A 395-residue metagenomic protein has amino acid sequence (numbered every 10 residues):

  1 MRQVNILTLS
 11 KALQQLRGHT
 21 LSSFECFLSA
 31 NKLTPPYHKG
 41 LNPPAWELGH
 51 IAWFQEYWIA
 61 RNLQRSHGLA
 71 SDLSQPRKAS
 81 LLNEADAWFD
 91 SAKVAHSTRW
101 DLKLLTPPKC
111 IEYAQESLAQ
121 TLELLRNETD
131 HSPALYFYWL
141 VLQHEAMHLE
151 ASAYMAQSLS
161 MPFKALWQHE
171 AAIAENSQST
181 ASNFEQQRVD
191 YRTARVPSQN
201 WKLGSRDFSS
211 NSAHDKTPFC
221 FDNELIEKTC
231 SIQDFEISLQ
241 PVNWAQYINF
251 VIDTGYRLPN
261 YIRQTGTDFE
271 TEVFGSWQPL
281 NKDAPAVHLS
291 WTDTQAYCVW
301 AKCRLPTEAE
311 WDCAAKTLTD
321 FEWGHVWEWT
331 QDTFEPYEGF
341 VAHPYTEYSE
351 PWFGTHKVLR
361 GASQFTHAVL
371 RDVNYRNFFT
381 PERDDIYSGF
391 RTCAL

Functional and structural regions predicted by a protein language model:
S10, Q15-G18, E25, A30-D90 (+6 more regions): Short, contiguous alpha-helical
Q75-H96, D190-Q199, L258-W277, Y348-S363: Core domains of carbohydrate- and sulfate-ester-processing enzymes
V94-T106, Q278-P279: Acidic/His metal-coordination segments adjacent to aromatic residues that form catalytic metal sites in metalloenzymes
L104-L105, R206-I232, R371-P381: Short, polar loop/linker segments at the starts of domains and inter-domain junctions
P107-L118, F221-T254, T271-L318: Short aromatic-cysteine micro-motif
S160, K164-W201, D207: Flexible inter-domain linker/hinge segments
G204-N223, W244, N249-F250, Y256-R257 (+1 more regions): Cytochrome P450 core scaffold surrounding the K-helix E-X-X-R motif and the conserved "meander" helix-loop region
L225-K228, G255-N260, E322-L395: Surface-exposed recognition segments
